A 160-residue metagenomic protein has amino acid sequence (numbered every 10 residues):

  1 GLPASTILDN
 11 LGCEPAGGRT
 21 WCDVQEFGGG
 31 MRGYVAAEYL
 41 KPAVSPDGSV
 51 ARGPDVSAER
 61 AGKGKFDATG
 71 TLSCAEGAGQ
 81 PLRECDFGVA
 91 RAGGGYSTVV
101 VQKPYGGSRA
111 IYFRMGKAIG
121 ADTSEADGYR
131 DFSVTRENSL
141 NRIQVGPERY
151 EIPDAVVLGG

Functional and structural regions predicted by a protein language model:
G1-G12: SH3/SH3-like (including bacterial SH3b) beta-barrel domains that bind proline-rich motifs or cell-wall ligands
P3, G17-W21, G30-V35, T69 (+5 more regions): Extracytoplasmic
S5, C22-E26, V101, I143: SH3/SH3-like beta-barrel fold
L11, P15, R19-G62: Boundary regions of SH3-family modules and the immediately adjacent low-complexity/disordered segments in eukaryotic
C13, E76-T123: Mature extracytoplasmic domains of secretory-pathway proteins
G28-L40, R109-F113, R149-P153: A short macromolecule-binding patch
A43, S49-V50, A58-R60, D131-G160: C-terminal partner/receptor-binding element of secreted or periplasmic proteins
R52-C85: Tryptophan-anchored aromatic micro-motifs
